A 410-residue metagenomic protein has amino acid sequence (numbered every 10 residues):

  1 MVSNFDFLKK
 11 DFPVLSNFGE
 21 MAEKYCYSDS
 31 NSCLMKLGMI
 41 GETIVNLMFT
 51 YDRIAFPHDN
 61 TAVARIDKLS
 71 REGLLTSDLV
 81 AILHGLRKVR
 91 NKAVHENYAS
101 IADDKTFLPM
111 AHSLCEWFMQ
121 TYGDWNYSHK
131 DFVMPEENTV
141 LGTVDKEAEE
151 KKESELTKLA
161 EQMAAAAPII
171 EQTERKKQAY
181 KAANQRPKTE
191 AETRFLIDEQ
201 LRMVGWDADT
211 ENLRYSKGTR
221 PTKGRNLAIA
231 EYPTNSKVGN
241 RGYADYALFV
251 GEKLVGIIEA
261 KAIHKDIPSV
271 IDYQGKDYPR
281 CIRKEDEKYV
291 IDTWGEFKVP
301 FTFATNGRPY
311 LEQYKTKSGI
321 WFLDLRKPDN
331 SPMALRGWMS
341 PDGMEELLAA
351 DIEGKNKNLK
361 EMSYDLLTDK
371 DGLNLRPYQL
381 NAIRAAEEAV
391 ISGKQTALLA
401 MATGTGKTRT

Functional and structural regions predicted by a protein language model:
M1-E153: Amphipathic alpha-helical interface elements
Q120-T410: ATP-dependent helicase/translocase motor core
